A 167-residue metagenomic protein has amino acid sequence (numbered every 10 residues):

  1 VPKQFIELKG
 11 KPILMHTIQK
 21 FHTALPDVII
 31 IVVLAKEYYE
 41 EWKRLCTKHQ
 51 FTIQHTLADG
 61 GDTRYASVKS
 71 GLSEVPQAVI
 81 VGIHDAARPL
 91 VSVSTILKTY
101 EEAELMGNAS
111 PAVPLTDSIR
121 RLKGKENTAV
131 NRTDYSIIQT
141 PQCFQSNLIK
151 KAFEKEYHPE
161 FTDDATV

Functional and structural regions predicted by a protein language model:
V1-Y39: N-terminal glycine-rich phosphate-binding loop and ensuing alpha1 helix
F5, L14, G71, H84-D85 (+2 more regions): Residue-level signal for inorganic ion chemistry
I30-V32, V81, N108-A109: Hydrophobic/aromatic residues located in beta-strands of well-ordered beta-sheets within soluble catalytic
E40-L45: Acidic helix N-cap motif at the loop->helix transition within catalytic regions of sugar-transfer enzymes
Q50-D62: Conserved donor nucleotide-binding strand/loop of the catalytic core
A66-I80: Active-site nucleotide-sugar/metal-binding loop of Leloir-type enzymes
A78-R88: Short beta-strand-to-loop acidic/aromatic patch adjacent to the donor-nucleotide binding site
L90-V167: Conserved core of the sugar-phosphate nucleotidyltransferase
